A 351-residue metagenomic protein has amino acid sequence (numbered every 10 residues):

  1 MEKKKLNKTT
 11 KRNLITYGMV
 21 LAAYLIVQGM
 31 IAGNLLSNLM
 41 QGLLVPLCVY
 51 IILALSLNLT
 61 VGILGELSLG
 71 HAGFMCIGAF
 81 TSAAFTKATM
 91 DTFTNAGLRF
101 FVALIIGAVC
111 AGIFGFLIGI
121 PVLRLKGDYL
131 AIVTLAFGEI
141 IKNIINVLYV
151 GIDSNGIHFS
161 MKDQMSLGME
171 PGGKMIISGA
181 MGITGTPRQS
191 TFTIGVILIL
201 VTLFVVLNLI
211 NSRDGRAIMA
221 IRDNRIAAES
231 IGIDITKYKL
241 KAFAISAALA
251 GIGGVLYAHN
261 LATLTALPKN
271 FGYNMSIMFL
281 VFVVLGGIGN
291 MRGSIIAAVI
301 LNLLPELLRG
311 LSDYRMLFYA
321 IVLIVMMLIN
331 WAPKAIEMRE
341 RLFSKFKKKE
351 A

Functional and structural regions predicted by a protein language model:
E2-A351: Transmembrane alpha-helices and adjacent helix-loop boundaries
